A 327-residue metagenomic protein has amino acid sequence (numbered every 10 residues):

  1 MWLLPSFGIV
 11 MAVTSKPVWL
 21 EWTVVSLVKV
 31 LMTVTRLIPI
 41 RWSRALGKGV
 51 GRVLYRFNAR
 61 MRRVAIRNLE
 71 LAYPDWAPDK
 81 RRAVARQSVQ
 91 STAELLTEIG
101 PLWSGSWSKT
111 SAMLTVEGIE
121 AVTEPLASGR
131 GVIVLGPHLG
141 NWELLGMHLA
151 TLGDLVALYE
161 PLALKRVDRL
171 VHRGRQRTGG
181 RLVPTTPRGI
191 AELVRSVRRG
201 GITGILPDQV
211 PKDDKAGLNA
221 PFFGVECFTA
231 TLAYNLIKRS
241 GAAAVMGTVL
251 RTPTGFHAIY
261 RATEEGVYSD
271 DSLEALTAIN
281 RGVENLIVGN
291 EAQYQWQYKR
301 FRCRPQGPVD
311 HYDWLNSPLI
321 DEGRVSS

Functional and structural regions predicted by a protein language model:
L3-G136, D168-R173, R177-G179, E322-S327: Membrane-anchoring hydrophobic helices of lipid-metabolizing enzymes
S6-S15, W19, L54, R82-V89 (+4 more regions): Non-catalytic C-terminal accessory region of glycerolipid acyltransferases and related lyso-lipid remodeling enzymes
S26, M61, L114, T185 (+1 more regions): Soluble or luminal CAZymes and related metallo-dependent hydrolases
R56, P101, V116-G118, N141-G146 (+4 more regions): Generic structural "secondary-structure junction" signal
E94, S128-P187, R199, K212-P221: Catalytic core of membrane glycerolipid acyltransferases/transacylases, capturing the structured, soluble-facing
A112-V116, L164, V183-P187, E226-C227 (+1 more regions): A conditional alpha-helix N-cap/helix-loop micro-motif detector
I119-T123, G146-M147, D168-H172, L193-V194 (+2 more regions): Short amphipathic alpha-helical segments and helix-helix/interface helices
